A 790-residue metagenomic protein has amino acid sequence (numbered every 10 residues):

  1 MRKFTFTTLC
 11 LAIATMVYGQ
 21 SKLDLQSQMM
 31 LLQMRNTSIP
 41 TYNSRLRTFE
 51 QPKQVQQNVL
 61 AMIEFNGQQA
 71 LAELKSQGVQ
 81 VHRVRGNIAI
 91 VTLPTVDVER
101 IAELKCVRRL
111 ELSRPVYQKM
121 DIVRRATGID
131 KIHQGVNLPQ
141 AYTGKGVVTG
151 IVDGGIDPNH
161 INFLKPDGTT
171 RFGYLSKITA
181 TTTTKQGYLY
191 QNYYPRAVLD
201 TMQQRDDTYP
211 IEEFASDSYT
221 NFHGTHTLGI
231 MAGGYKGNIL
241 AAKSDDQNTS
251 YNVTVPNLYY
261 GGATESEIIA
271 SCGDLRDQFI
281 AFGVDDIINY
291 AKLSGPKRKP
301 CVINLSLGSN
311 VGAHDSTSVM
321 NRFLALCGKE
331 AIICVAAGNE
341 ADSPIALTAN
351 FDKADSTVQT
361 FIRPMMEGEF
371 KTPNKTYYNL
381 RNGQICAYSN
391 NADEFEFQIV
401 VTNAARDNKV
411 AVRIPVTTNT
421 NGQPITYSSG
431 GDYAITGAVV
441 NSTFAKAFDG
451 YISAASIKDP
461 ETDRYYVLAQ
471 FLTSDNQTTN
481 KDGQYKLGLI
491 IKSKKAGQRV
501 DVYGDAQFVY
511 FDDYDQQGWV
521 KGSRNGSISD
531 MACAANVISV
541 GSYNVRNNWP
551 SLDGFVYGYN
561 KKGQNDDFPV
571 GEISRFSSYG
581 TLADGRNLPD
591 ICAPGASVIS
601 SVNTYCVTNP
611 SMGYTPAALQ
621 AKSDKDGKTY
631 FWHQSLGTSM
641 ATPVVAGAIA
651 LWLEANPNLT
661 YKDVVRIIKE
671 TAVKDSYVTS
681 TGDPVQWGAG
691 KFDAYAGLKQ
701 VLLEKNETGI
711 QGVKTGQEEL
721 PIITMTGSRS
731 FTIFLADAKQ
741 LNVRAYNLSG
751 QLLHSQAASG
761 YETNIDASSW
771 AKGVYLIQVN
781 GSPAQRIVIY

Functional and structural regions predicted by a protein language model:
F6, I13-P139, V148: Autoinhibitory N-terminal propeptides
Q28-V55, D97, Q118-G168, R205-F222 (+4 more regions): N-terminal domain-start motif of subtilase-like serine proteases
R47-Q51, Y251, S294, P300-S309 (+6 more regions): C-terminal subdomain of the subtilisin-like protease fold in secreted/lumenal serine endopeptidases
V136-F279, R298-K299, G328-E330, A341-I345 (+7 more regions): Subtilisin-like serine protease catalytic core
G187-E212, A405, V440, I452 (+4 more regions): Catalytic-core environment of secreted peptidases
L228, K236, L240, I269-D274 (+4 more regions): Hydrolase catalytic cores
C272-F351, Y377-E396, T402-R406, A411 (+3 more regions): Substrate-binding/access-modulating region of protease and related hydrolase catalytic domains
K772-Y790: C-terminal tail/sorting-segment detector
